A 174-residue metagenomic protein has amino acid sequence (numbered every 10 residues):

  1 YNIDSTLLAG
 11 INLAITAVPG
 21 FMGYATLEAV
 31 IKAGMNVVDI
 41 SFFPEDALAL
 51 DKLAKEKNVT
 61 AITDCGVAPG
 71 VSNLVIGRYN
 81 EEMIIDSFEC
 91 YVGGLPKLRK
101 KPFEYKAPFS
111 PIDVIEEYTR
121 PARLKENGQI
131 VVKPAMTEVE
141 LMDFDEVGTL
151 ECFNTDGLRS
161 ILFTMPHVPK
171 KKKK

Functional and structural regions predicted by a protein language model:
Y1-L13, M22: Conserved Rossmann-fold cofactor-binding substructure of NAD(P)-dependent oxidoreductases
D4, G23-Y24, A47-L48, S72-N73: Short, well-ordered alpha-helical microsegments
L13, N36, T60: Residue-level detector of anion-binding/catalytic polar loops
P19, A29-A47: ADP-ribose/adenylate-binding Rossmann-like module
L27-E28, K52: Alpha-helical segments flanking ligand/cofactor-binding loops in enzyme cores
I40-D64: Rossmann-fold NAD(P)-binding glycine/threonine-rich loop
K57-P96: Adenosine-phosphate binding glycine-rich loop
E81-K174: C-terminal catalytic/substrate-binding lobe primarily of soluble NAD(P)-dependent oxidoreductases
